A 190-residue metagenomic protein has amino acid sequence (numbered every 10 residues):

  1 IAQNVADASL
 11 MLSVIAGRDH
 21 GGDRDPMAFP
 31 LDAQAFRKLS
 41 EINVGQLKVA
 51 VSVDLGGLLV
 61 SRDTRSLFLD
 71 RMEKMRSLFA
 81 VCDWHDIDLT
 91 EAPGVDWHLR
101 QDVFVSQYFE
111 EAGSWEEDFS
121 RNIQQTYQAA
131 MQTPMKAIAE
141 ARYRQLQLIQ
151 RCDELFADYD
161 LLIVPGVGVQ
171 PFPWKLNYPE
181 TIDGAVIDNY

Functional and structural regions predicted by a protein language model:
I1-S66: A short helix-breaking turn/cap at a secondary-structure junction
Q3-A6, S13-G21, E73-V81, G113 (+2 more regions): Generic secondary-structure signature for well-ordered alpha-helical cores
M27-A28, F172-Y190: Short, surface-exposed loop/helix-turn segments at secondary-structure junctions that function as lids/hinges flanking
A35-L39, R62-D86, Y108-S114, I138 (+1 more regions): Acyltransferase
K38-S52, H98-D153, P165-Q170, W174-K175: Short helix-loop capping/hinge segments that flank enzyme active sites or metal/cofactor-binding pockets
V60-S61, G94, F172-K175: Short glycine-/acidic-enriched loop or helix-start segments at secondary-structure transitions that form or flank
A80-D96, Q125-A130: Short connector loops at secondary-structure junctions
